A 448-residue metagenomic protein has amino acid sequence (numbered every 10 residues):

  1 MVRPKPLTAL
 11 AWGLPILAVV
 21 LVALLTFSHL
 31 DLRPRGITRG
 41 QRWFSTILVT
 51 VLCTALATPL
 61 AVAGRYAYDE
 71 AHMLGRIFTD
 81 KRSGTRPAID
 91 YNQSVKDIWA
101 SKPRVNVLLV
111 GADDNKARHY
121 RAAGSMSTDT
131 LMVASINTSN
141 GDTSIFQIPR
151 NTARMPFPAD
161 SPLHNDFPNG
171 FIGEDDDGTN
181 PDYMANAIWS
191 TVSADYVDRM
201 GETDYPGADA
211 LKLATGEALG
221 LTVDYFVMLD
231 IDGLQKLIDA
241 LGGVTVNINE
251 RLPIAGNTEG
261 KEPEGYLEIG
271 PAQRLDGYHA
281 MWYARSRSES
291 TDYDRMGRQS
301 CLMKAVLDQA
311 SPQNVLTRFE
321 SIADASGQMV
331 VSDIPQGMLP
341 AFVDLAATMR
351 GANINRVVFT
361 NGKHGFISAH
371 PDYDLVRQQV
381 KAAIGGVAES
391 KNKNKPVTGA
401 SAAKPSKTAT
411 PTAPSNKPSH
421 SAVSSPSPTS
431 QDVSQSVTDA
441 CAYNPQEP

Functional and structural regions predicted by a protein language model:
V2-P34: Membrane-embedded alpha-helical segments of integral membrane proteins
P4, G36-R42, K96-W99: Short, Lys/Arg-rich N-terminal segment immediately upstream of the first membrane anchor
K5-W12, G40-I47, V315, F319: Structural motif marking the loop-to-transmembrane transition
L7-L17, L48-L52, L56, G327: Alpha-helical transmembrane segments of integral membrane proteins, emphasizing hydrophobic/aromatic residues
I16-T26, T54-V62, P340, N353: Alpha-helical transmembrane segments
T38-D69: Internal/C-terminal transmembrane anchor helices
V62-P448: Non-catalytic, solvent-exposed segments at the cell envelope interface
